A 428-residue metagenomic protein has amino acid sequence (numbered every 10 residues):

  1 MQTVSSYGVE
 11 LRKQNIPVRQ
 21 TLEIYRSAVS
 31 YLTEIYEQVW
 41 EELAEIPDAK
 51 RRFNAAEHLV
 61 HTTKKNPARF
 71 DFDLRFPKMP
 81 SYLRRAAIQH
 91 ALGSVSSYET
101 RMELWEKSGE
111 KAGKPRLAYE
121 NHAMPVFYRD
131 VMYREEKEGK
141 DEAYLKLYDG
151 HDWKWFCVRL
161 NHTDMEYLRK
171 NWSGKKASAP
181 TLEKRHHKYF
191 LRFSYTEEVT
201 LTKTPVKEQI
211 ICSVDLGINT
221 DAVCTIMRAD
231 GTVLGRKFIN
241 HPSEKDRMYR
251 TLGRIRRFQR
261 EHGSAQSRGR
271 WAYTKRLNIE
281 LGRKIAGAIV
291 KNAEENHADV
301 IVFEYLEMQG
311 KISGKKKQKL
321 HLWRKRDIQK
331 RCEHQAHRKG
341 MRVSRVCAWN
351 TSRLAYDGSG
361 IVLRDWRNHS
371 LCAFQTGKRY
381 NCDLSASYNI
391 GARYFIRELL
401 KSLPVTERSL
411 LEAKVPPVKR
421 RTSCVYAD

Functional and structural regions predicted by a protein language model:
M1-H90: Gly/serine-rich nucleotide phosphate-binding loop at the start of the catalytic core of nucleotide/ADP-ribose-handling
P17, Y144-L160, E197-K203, K378-Y380: Short, surface-exposed beta-strand/loop "edge" segments at domain boundaries and coil↔beta transitions
T21, L32, A86-Y98, L384-Y394: Stable alpha-helical structural segments in soluble proteins, enriched in small hydrophobic residues
Y36, W40, V95-E106, K339-V343: Long, hydrophobic, amphipathic alpha-helical segments used as structural scaffolds
V39-H61, W105-E120, M124, R256-Q266: Flexible coil/linker segments and helix-coil junctions enriched in charged and small residues
H58-R185, L322: Acidic carboxylate diad motif detector
Y189-D428: Positively charged, helix-rich recognition surfaces that bind polyanionic ligands
